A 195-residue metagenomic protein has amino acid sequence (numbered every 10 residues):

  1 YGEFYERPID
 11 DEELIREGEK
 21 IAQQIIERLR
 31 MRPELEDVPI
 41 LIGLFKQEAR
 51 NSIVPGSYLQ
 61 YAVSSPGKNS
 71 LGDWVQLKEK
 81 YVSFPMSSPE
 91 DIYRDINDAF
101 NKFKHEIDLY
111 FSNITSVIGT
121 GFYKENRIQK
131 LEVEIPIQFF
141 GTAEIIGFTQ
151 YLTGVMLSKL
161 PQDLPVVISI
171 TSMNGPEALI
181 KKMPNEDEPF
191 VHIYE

Functional and structural regions predicted by a protein language model:
Y1, F111-I137: Short edge beta-strands and adjacent turn/loop segments
Y1-D10, L77-P89, Q129-P136: Acidic/histidine-rich, surface-exposed loop or edge segments in extracytoplasmic proteins
P8-E34, A143-P165: Short, non-transmembrane amphipathic alpha-helical segments
R28-P39, S52-V54: Extended, H/D-rich, highly charged conserved domains that either
P33-Q47, K159-K182: A short amphipathic beta-strand at an alpha->beta junction
K46-D95, N101: Aromatic/basic-lined ligand-recognition segments that form π-stacking hydrophobic pockets flanked by Lys/Arg to engage
N101-N113: Short amphipathic alpha-helix segments
I180-E195: C-terminal region signature
